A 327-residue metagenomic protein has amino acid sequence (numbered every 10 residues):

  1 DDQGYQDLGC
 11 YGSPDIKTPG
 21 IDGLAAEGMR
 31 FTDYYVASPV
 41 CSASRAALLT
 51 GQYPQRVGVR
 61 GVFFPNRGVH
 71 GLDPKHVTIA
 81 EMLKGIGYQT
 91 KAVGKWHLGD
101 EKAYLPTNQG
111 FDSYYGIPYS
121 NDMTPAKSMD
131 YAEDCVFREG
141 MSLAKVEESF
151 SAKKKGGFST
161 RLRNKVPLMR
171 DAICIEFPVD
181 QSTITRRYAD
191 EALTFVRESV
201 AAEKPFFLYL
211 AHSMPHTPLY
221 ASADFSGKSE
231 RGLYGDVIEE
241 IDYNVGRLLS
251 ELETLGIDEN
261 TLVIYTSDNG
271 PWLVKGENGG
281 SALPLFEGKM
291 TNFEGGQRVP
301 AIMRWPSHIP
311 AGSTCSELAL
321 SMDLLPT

Functional and structural regions predicted by a protein language model:
D2-T327: Formylglycine-dependent sulfatase
